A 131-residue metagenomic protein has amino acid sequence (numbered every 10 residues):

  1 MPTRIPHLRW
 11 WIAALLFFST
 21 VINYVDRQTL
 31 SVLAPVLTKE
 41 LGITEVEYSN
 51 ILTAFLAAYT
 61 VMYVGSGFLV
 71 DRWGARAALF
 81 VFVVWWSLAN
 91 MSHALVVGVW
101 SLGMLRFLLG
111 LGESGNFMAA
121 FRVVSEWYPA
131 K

Functional and structural regions predicted by a protein language model:
M1-V25, K39: Cytosolic juxtamembrane N-terminal segment immediately preceding the first transmembrane helix of multi-pass
L16-N23, L56, N90, G98-L102 (+1 more regions): Helical-face signature of the major facilitator-like transporter fold
Y24, Q28, A94, G110-M118: Small-residue-rich segments within alpha-helical transmembrane domains of MFS-like 12-TM solute carriers
T29-L33, G65, G103, G115-A120: Transmembrane alpha-helix boundary/hinge residues in polytopic small-molecule transporters
S31-Y63: Extracellular/periplasmic helix-loop-helix junction of adjacent transmembrane segments in MFS-like secondary
G42, G74, L95-S101, G112 (+1 more regions): Helix-breaking motifs and short loop linkers at transmembrane-helix boundaries and internal kinks in secondary membrane
V61-W100: Conserved MFS/SLC helix-loop-helix module at the cytosolic interface between two early adjacent transmembrane helices
L105-K131: Cytoplasmic helix-loop-helix junction between adjacent transmembrane helices in 12-TM secondary transporters
